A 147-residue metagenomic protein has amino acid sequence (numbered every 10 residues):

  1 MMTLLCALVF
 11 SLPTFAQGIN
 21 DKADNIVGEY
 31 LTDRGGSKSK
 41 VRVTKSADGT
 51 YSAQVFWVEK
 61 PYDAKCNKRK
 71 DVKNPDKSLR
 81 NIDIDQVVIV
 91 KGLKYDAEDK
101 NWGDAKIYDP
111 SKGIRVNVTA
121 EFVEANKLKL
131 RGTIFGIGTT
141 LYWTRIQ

Functional and structural regions predicted by a protein language model:
M1-L4: Bacterial N-terminal signal peptides that target proteins for export
C6, S11-P13: N-terminal signal peptide c-region/cleavage motif recognized by signal peptidases
Q17-E29: N-terminal helix-cap/turn-to-beta initiation motif at the start of protein domains
V27, T32-D33, K38-N117: Central antiparallel beta-sheet cores of small beta-barrel/beta-sandwich binding domains
P110-K112, N117-E121, K127-L141: Short, exposed beta-strand-loop hairpins at the edges of beta-sheets in extracellular/periplasmic proteins
Y142-Q147: Short beta-strand-to-coil "C-cap" segments at the C-terminal boundary of structured domains/repeats, marking
